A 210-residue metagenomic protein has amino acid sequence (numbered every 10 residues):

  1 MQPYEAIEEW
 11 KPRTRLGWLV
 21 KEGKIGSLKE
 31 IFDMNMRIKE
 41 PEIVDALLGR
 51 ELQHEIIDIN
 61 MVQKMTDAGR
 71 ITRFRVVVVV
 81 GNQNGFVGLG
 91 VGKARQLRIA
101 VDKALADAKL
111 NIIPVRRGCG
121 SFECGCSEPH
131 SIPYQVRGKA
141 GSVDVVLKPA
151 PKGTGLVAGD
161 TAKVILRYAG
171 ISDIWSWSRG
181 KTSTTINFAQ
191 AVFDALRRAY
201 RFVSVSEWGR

Functional and structural regions predicted by a protein language model:
M1-R210: Ribosome-associated RNA-binding proteins
